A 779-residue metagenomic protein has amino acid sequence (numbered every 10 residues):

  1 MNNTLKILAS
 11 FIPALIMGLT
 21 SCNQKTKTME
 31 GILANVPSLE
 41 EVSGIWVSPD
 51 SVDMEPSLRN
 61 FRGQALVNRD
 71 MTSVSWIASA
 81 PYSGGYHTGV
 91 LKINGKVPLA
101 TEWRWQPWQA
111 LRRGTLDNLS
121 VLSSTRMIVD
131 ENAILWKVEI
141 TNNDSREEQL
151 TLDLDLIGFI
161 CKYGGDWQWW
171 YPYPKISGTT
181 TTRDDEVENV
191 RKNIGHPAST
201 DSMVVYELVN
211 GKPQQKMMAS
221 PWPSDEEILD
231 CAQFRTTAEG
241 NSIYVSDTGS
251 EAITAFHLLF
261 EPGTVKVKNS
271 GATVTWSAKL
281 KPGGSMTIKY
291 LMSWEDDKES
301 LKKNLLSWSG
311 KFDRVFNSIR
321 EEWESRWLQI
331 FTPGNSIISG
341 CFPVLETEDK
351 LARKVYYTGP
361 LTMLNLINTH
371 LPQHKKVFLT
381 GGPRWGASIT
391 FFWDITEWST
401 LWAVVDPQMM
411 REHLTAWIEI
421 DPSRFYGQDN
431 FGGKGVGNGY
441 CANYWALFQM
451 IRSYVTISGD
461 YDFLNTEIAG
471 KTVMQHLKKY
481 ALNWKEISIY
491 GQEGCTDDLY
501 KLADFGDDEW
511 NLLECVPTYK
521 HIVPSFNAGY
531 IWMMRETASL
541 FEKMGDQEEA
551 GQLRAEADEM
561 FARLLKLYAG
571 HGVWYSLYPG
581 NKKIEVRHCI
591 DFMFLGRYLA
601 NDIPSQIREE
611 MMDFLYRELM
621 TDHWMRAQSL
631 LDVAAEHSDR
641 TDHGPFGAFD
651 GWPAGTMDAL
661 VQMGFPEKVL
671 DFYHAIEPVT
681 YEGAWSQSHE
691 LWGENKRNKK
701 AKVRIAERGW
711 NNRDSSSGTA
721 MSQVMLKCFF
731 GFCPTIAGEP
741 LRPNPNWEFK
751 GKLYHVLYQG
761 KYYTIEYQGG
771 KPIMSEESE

Functional and structural regions predicted by a protein language model:
K25-M29, A110-R113, D117-V265, G271-W276 (+1 more regions): Polysaccharide-binding surfaces and accessory modules of carbohydrate-active proteins
K25-V52, K298-E299, F312-S388, E412 (+2 more regions): Low-complexity, Ser/Thr/Pro/Gly-enriched N-terminal "stalk/linker" regions
K27-Y82, A387-T390, G439-I457, A569-D613 (+1 more regions): C-terminal capping/lid segments that line or modulate ligand- or cofactor-binding pockets
T28-T115, N210, M217-T254, L259 (+4 more regions): An extended acidic
L99-T101, E148-L150, A278-K298: Short Pro-Gly-centered flexible turn/kink motifs
N142, P213, S388-A503, V523-I531 (+4 more regions): Aromatic-rich carbohydrate-recognition surfaces in CAZymes
P343-R353, W402-T415, V455-K478, S488 (+4 more regions): Structural helix-adjacent loops and short alpha-helical linkers that scaffold large soluble proteins
E346-I389, E412-K434, L482-H521, A562-D650 (+2 more regions): Extended glycan-interaction surfaces of carbohydrate-active proteins
